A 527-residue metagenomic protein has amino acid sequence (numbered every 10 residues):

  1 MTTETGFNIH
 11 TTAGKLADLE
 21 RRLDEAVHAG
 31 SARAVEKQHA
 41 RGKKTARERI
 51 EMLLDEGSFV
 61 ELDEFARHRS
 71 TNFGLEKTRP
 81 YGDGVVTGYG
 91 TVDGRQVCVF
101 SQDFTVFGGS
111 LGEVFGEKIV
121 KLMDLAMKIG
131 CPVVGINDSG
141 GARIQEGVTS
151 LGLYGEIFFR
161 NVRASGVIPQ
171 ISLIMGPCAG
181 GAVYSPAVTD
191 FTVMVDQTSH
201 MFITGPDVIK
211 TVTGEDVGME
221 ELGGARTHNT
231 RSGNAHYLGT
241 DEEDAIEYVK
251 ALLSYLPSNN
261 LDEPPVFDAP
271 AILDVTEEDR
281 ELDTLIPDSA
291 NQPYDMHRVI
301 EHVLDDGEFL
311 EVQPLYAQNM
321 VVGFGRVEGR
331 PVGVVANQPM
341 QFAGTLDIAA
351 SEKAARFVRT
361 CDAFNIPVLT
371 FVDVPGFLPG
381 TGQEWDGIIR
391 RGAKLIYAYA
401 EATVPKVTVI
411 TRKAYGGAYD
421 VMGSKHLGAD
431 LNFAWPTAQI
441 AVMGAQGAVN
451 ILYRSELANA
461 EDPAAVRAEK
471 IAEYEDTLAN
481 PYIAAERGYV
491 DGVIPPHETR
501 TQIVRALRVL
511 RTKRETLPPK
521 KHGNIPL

Functional and structural regions predicted by a protein language model:
M1-L527: Ligand-binding clefts of soluble mixed alpha/beta catalytic domains
